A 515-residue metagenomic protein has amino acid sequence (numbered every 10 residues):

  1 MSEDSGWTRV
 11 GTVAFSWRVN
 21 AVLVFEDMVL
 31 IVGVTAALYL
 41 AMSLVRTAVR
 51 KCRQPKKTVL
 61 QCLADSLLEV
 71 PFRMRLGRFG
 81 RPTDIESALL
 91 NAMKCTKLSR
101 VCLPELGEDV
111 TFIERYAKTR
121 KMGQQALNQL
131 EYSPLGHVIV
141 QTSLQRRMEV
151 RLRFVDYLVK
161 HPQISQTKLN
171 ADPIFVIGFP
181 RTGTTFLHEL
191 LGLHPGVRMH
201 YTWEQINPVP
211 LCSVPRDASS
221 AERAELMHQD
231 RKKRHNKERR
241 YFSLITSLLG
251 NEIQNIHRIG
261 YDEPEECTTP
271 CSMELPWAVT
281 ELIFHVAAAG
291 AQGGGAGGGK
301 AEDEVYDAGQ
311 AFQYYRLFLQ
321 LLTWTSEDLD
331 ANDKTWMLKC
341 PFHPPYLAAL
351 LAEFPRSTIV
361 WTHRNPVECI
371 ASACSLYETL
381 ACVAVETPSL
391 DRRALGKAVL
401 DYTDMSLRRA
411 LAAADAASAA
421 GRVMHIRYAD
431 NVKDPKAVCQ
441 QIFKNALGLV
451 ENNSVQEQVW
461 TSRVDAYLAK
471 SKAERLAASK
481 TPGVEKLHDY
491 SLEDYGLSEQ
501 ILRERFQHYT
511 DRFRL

Functional and structural regions predicted by a protein language model:
S2-D156, Q163-I164, V286-F312, L319-E327 (+2 more regions): PAPS-dependent sulfotransferases, especially Golgi type II membrane carbohydrate sulfotransferases
I164-A171: Phosphate-binding P-loop
V176-H194: Glycine-rich phosphate-binding P-loop
I177-F179, M337-P341, H363, Y428: Short His-Asn-centered micro-motif
H194-W203: Post-Walker A helix-loop "phosphate-sensing" segment adjacent to the P-loop in P-loop NTPases
E204-W336: PAPS-dependent sulfation machinery
W324, D328-R356: Flexible, glycine/threonine-enriched loop-and-boundary segments that flank and lead into catalytic domains of large
K339-C340, L350-S375: Conserved phosphate-donor/acceptor-positioning beta-strand/loop module used by diverse small-molecule
